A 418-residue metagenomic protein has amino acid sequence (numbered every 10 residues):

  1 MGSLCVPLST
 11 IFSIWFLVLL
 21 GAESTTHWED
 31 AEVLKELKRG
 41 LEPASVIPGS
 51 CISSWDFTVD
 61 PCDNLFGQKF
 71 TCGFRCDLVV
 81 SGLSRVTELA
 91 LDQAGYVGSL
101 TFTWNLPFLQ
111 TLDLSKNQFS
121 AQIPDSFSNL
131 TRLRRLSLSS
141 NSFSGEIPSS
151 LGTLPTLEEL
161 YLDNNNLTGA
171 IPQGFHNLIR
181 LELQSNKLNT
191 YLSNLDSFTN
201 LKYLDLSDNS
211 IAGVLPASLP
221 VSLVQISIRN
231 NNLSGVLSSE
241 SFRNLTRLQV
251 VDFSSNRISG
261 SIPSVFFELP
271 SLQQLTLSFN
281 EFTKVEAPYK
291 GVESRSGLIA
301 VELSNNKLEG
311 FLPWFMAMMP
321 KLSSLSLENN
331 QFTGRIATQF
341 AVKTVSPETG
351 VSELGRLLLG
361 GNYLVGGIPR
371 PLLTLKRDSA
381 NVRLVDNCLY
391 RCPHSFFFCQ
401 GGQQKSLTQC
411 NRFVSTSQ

Functional and structural regions predicted by a protein language model:
G2-G73: Surface-exposed cap/linker segments adjacent to membranes
L34, V224, L245-Q249, F267-Q274 (+3 more regions): Membrane-proximal ectodomain caps of single-pass cell-surface receptors
E42-F102, E286-G291, H394-S395, Q418: LRR flanking "cap" motifs
S84, W104-P107, S128-T131, G152-P155 (+9 more regions): Inter-repeat linker/turn residues at the boundaries of leucine-rich repeats
E88, F108-T111, R132-R135, T156-E159 (+9 more regions): Conserved LRR concave beta-strand detector
A94, N117, L138-N141, L162-N165 (+9 more regions): Consensus "Asn ladder" position of solenoid repeat domains
S99-T103, I123-D125, S144-S149, T168-Q173 (+10 more regions): The feature encodes a structural signal of leucine-rich repeats
F102-D208, A217-S218: A generic tandem-repeat structural signature
